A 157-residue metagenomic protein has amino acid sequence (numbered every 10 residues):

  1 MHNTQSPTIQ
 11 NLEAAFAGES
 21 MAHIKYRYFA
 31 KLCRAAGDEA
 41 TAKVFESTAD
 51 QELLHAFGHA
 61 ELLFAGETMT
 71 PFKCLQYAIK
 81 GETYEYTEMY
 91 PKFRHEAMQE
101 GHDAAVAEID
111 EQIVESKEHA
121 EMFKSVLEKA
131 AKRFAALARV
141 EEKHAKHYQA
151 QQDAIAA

Functional and structural regions predicted by a protein language model:
M1-A157: Non-heme di-metal
